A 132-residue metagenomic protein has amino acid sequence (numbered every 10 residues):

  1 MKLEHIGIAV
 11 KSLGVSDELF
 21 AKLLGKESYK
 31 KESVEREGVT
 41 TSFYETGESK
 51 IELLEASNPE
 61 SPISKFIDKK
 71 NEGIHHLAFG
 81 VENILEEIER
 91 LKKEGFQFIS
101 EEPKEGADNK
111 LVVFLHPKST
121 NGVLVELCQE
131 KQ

Functional and structural regions predicted by a protein language model:
M1-I6, E130-Q132: Charged/polar interaction segments and conserved charged motifs
K2-H5, S16-D17, A21-G38, N58-H75 (+2 more regions): A cross-kingdom feature marking solvent-exposed beta-strand/loop segments within repeated, beta-rich binding/scaffold
L3, F20, Y44, I51-L54 (+4 more regions): Short, structured motif recognition centered on aromatic/hydrophobic residues
L3-K11, S42-E45, K65-R90: Vicinal oxygen chelate
L13-G14, E60, I84, N121: Alpha-helix N-cap/helix-start and coil->helix boundary motif
E32, S42-E45, F79, I88-Q132: Vicinal oxygen chelate
G47-I51, N58-E60, I84: Short, charged/polar surface micro-motifs in flexible loops or helix N-caps
A56-P59, E130-Q132: A short, sequence-level motif marking secondary-structure junctions
